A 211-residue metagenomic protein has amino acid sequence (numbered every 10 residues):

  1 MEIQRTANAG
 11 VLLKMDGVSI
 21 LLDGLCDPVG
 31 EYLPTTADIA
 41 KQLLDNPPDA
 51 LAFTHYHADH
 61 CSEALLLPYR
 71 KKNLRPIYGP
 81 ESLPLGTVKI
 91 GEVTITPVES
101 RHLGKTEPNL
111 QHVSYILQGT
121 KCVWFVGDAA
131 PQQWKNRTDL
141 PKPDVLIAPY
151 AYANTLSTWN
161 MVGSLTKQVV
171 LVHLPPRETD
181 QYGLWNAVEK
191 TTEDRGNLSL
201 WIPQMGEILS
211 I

Functional and structural regions predicted by a protein language model:
M1-L21, C26-V29, T35-D38, V98 (+1 more regions): Zn-dependent metallo-beta-lactamase
Q4, S82-G91, N109, N160-I211: Binuclear metal-ion centers of metallo-dependent hydrolases, dominated by the metallo-beta-lactamase
L12-A52, E63-L65, K105, A130-P141: Pre-active-site segment of Zn-dependent metallo-hydrolases
L21-G24, P47-E63, Y78-P80, W124-A129 (+4 more regions): Active-site neighborhood of phospho(di)ester-bond hydrolases with catalytic His/Asp-centered motifs
P28-V29, Y56-C61, L83-V88, L103-K105 (+4 more regions): Active-site environment of divalent metal-dependent phosphoester hydrolases
A37-G91: Active-site HxH/HxHxD metal-binding segment of metal-dependent hydrolases
L43-N46, L67-N73, T138-K142, N160-T166: Short, conserved loop/helix-junction motifs that constitute active-site signature segments in enzyme catalytic cores
G104-S164: Active-site-proximal loop/helix segments of hydrolase catalytic cores
